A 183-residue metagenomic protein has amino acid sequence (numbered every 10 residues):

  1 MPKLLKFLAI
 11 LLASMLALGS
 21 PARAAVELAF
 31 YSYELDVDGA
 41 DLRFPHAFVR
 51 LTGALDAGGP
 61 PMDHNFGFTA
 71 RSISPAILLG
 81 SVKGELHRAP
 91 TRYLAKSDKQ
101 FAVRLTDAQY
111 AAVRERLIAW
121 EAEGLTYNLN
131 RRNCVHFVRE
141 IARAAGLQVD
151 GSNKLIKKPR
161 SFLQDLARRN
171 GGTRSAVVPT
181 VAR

Functional and structural regions predicted by a protein language model:
M1-A9: Bacterial N-terminal signal peptides that target proteins for export
G19-A25: Sec/Tat signal peptide C-region and signal peptidase I cleavage site
A25-D98: Glycine-rich catalytic cores of cysteine/serine-nucleophile enzymes that process amide/ester linkages in cell-envelope
V26, D36-V37, R114-R183: Activation targets extended, charge/polar-rich intrinsically disordered C-terminal tails
L78-L129: Mid-length scaffold segments of soluble, non-membrane domains
